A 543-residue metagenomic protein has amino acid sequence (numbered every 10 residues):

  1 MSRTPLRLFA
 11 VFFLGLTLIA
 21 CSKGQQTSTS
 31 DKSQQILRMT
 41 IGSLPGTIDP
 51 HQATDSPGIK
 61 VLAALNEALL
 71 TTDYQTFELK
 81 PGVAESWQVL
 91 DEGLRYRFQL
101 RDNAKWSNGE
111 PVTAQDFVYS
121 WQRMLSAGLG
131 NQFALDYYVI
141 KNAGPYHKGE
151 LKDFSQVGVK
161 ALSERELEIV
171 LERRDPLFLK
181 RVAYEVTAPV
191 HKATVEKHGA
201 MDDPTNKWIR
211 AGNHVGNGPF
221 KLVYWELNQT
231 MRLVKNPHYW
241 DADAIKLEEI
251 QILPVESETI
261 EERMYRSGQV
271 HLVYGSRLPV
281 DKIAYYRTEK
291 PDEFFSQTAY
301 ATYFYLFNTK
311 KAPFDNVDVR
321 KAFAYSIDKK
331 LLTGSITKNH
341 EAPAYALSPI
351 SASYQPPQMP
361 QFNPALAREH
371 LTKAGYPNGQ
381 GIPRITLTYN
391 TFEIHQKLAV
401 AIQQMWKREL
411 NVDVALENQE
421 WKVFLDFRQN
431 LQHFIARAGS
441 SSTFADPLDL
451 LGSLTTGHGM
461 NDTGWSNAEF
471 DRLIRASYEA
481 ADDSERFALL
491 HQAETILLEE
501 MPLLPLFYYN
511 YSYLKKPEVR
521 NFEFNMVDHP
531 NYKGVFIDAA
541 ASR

Functional and structural regions predicted by a protein language model:
T40-D91, V215-G216: N-terminal lobe/hinge region of extracytoplasmic solute-binding protein
Y74, R165, V170-A244, E249 (+2 more regions): Gly/Pro-rich hinge or "lid" segments in bacterial periplasmic/extracellular proteins
Q99, L125, L129-E196: Surface-exposed binding/hinge segments that line and control ligand-binding clefts or catalytic entry sites
W208-A211, P237-I283: Ligand-site clamp/hinge motif
L227, E341, A374-S442, G457 (+2 more regions): Ligand/substrate-recognition segments at binding pockets and active sites
K235, F314-Q404, R408, S466 (+2 more regions): Append "and occasionally in soluble cytosolic enzymes with long acidic Gly/Pro-rich linkers
V412-D426, G452-P517, A541-R543: Extracytoplasmic/peripheral linker and loop segments enriched in polar/acidic and small residues with frequent Thr/Pro
Y513-R543: Long beta-strand-rich cores associated with HINT superfamily self-processing modules
